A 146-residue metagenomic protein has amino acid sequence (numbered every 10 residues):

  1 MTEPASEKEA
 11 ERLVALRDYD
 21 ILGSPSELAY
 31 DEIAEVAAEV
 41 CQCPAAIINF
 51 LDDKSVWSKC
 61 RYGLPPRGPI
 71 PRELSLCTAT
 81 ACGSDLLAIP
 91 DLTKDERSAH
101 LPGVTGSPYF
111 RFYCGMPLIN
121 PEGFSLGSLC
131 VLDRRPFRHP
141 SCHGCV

Functional and structural regions predicted by a protein language model:
M1-L28: Signal-transmission linkers at sensory-effector interfaces
V14-A15, P44-A45, L51-R61, P66-R111: Regulatory sensory and allosteric helical modules in signal-transduction proteins and certain transcription factors
Y19, D31-V40, A79-G83, V104: Amphipathic alpha-helical regulatory segments at dimerization interfaces that relay allosteric signals between sensory
G23-V56: Helix-loop-beta substructure at the N-terminus of cytosolic sensory domains that couple signal/ligand detection
A45, G115, S128: Short hydrophobic/aromatic beta-strand element in the GNAT-like acyltransferase core that lines or flanks the acyl-donor
P69, L132-V146: Regulatory loop-to-helix N-cap segments in sensory/regulatory domains that couple ligand/signal detection
R111-N120: A short, aliphatic-rich beta-strand micro-motif
I119-S125, R134: Flexible loop/coil segments at beta-strand boundaries within sensory signal-transduction domains
